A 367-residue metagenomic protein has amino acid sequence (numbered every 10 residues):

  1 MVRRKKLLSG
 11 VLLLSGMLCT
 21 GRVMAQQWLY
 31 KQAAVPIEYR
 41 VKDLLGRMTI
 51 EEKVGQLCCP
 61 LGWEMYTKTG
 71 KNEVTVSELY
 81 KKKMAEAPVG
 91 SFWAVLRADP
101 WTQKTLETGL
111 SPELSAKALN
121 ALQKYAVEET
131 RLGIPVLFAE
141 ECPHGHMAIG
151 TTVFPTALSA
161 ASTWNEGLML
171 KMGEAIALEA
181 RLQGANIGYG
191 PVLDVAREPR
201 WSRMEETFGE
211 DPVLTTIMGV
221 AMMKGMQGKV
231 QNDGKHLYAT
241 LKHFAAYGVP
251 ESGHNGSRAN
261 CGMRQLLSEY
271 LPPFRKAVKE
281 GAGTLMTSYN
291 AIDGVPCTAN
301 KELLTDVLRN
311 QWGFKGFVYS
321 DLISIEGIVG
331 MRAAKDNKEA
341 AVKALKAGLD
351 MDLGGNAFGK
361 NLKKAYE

Functional and structural regions predicted by a protein language model:
M1-Q27: Bacterial Sec-dependent N-terminal signal peptides
A25-E367: Glycoside hydrolase catalytic-domain context in secreted enzymes
